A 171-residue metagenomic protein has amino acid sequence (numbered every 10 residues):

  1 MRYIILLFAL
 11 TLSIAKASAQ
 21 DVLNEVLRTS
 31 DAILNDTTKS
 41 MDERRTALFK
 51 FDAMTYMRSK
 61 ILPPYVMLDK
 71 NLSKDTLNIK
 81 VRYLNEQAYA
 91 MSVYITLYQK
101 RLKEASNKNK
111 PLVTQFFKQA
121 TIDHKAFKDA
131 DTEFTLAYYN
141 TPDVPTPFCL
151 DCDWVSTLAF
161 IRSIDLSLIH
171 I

Functional and structural regions predicted by a protein language model:
M1-L23: Bacterial Sec-dependent N-terminal signal peptides
A17, E25, R101-E104: N-terminal cationic leader/targeting segments used for protein routing and processing
Q20-M67: Immediate post-signal-peptide N-terminus of mature secreted/exported proteins
Y65-N78: Short, solvent-exposed, charged loop/turn and helix-capping segments that join or cap alpha-helices on peripheral
D75-V144: Surface-exposed, polar helix/loop patches in the mature regions of secreted/periplasmic/lumenal proteins that form
D151-D165: Short, Lys/Arg-rich, disordered C-terminal segments of secreted/exported proteins that correspond to mature bioactive
I169-I171: Conserved small/polar residues in nucleotide/adenosyl-binding loops
